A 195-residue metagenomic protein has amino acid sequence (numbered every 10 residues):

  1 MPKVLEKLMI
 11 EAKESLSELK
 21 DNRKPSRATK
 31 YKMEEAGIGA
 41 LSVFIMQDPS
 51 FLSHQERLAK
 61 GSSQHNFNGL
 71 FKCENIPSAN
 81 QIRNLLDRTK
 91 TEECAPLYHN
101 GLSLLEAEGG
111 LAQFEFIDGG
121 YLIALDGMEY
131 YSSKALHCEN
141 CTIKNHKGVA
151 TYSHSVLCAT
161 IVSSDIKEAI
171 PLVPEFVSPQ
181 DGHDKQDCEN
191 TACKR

Functional and structural regions predicted by a protein language model:
P2-P77, R83: Gly/serine-rich nucleotide phosphate-binding loop at the start of the catalytic core of nucleotide/ADP-ribose-handling
D21-N22, D126, E189: Acidic side chains
A28, V43, Q47, F71-N75 (+4 more regions): Short secondary-structure transition/capping motifs
G37-G39, L85, V156-L157, F176: Long, contiguous hydrophobic alpha-helical segments, chiefly transmembrane helices and signal peptides
F51-S62, N100-L102, P171-Q180: Short alpha-helical "patches" and their helix-cap loops
Q55-G61, P96-G109, E189-K194: Short, motif-level signal for alpha-helix interfacial/capping segments enriched in acidic residues and aromatics/proline
R83-I166: Active-site-proximal, Lys/Arg-enriched surface segment that forms a nucleic-acid-binding/basic interface patch
H146-R195: Electropositive, glycine- and tryptophan-enriched low-complexity nucleic-acid-binding patches
